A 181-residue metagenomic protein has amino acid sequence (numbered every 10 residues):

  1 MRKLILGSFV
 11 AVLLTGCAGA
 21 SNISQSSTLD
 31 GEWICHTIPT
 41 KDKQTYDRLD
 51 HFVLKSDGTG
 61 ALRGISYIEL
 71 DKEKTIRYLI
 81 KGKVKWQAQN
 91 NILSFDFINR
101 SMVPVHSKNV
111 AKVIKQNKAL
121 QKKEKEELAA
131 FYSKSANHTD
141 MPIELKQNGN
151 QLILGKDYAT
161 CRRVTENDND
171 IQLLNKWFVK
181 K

Functional and structural regions predicted by a protein language model:
L4-L14: Sec-dependent N-terminal signal peptides
C17-K83, Q87-Q89, S94-K181: Lipid interaction determinants
